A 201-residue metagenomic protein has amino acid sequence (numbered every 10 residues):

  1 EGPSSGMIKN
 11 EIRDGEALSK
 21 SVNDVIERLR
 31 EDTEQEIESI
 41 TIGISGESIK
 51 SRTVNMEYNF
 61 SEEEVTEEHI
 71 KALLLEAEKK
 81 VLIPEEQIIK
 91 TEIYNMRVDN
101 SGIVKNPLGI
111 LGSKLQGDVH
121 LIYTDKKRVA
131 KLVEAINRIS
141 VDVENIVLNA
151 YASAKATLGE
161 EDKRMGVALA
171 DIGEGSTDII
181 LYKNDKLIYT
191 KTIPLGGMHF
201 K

Functional and structural regions predicted by a protein language model:
E1-L169, K186-I188, G197: Nucleotide/phosphate-binding catalytic cleft detector across ATP-hydrolyzing and phosphate-transferring enzymes
E174: Short, glycine/acidic-enriched loop or turn micro-motifs at the edges of active sites
T177-L181: Short beta-strand scaffold segments in enzyme catalytic cores
F200-K201: Catalytic P-loop NTP-binding/switch module of NTPases
